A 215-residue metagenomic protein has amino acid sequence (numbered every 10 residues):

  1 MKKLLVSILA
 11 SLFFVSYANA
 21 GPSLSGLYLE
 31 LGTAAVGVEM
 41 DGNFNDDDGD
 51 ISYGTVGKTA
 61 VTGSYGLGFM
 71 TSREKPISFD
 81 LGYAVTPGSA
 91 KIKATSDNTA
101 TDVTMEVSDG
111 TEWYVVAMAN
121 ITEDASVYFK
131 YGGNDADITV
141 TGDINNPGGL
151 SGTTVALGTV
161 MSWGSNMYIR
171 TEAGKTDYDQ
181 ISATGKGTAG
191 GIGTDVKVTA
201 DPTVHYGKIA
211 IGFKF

Functional and structural regions predicted by a protein language model:
M1-G26: Cleavable N-terminal export/targeting peptides
P22-G37: Transmembrane beta-strand segments of Gram-negative outer membrane beta-barrel proteins
S25, I51, G57-G63, V107-T111 (+2 more regions): Residues that define the transmembrane beta-barrel architecture of outer-membrane proteins
Y28, M161-S162, D201-F215: Outer-membrane beta-barrel "beta-signal"
G32, G66-M70, V116-M118, G158-V160 (+1 more regions): Transmembrane beta-barrel domains of outer membrane proteins
T33-E39, T71, Y83-K91, D109-T111 (+3 more regions): Transmembrane beta-strands of outer-membrane beta-barrel pores
E39-I51, A90-T104, A136-G149, I181-I192: Outer-membrane beta-barrel translocator domains and adjoining extracellular loop/strand segments of Gram-negative
E74-F79, D124-V127, G164-T171: Repeated loop/turn-to-beta-strand initiation elements of outer-membrane beta-barrel proteins
